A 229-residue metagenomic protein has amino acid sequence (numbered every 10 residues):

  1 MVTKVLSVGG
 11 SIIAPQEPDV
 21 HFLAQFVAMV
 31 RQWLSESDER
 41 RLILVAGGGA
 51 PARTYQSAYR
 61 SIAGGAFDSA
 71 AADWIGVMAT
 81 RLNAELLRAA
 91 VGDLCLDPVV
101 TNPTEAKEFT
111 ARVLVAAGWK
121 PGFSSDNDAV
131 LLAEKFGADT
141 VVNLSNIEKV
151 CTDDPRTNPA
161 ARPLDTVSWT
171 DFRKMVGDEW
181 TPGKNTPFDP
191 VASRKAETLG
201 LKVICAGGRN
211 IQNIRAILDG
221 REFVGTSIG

Functional and structural regions predicted by a protein language model:
M1-G229: C-terminal catalytic "cap/lid" subdomain
